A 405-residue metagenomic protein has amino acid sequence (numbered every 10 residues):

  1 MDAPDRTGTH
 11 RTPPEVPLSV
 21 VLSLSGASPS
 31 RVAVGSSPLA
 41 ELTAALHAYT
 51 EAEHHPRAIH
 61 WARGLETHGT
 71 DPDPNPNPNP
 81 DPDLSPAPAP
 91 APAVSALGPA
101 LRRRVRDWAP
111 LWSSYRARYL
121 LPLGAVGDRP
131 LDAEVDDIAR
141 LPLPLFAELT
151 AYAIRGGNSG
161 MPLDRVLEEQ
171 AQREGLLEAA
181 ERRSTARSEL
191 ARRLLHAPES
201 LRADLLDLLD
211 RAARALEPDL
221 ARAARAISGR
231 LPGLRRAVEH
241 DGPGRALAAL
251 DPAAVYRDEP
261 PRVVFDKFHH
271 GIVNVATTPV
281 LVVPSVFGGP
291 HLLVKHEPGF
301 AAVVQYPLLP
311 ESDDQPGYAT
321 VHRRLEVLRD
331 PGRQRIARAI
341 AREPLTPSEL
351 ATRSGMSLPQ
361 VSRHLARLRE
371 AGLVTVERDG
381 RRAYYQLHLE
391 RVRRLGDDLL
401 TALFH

Functional and structural regions predicted by a protein language model:
D2-V263, V273: N-terminal, charged low-complexity regulatory/assembly segments
E53, R235, R329-G332, L387: Short coil/turn residues that cap or connect secondary-structure elements
H60, L111-W112, F300, S354 (+1 more regions): Residue-level signal for alpha-helical context at structural boundaries
L65, A402-L403: Short hotspots in intrinsically disordered terminal tails
A253-V255, P261-R381, R393-R394, D398 (+1 more regions): Extended mid-to-C-terminal alpha-helical interaction segments
R381-L387: Minor-groove-contacting beta-hairpin "wing" of winged helix-turn-helix DNA-binding domains
L389-R391: A short, acidic, flexible beta-alpha connecting loop/helix-capping segment that sits on the rim of active
